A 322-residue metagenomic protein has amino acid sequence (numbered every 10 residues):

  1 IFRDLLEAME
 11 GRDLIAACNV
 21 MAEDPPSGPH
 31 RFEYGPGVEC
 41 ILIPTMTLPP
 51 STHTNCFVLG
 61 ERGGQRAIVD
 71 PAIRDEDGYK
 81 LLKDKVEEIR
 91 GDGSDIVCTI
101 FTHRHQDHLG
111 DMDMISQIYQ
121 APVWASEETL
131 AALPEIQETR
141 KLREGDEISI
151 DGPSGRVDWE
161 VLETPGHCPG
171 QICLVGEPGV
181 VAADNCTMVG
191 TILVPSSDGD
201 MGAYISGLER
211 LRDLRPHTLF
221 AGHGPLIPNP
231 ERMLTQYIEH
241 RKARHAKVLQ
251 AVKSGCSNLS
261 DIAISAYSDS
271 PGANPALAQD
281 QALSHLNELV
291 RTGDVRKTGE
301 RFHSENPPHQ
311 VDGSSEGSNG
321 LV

Functional and structural regions predicted by a protein language model:
R3-D4, A8-V20, P25, Q250-V322: C-terminal regulatory/interaction regions
E10-E23, G37, A132-E138, D146 (+1 more regions): Glycine/proline-rich low-complexity segments that form flexible loops, beta-turns, and polyproline
P29-I89, C173-N185: Conserved beta-strand hairpin/beta-sheet module of binuclear metal-dependent hydrolase folds, prominently
T52, I73-D158: Active-site HxH/HxHxD metal-binding segment of metal-dependent hydrolases
L59, L82, H223, V248 (+1 more regions): Residue-level signal for inorganic ion chemistry
R66-I68, I73-E76, E147, S154-K247: Metallo-beta-lactamase
L82, Y204, L208, A282: Aromatic/hydrophobic pocket-lining residues that form the small-molecule binding cavity in soluble enzyme cores
C98-H108, H167, Q171, H223 (+1 more regions): Histidine-centered divalent metal-coordination motifs
